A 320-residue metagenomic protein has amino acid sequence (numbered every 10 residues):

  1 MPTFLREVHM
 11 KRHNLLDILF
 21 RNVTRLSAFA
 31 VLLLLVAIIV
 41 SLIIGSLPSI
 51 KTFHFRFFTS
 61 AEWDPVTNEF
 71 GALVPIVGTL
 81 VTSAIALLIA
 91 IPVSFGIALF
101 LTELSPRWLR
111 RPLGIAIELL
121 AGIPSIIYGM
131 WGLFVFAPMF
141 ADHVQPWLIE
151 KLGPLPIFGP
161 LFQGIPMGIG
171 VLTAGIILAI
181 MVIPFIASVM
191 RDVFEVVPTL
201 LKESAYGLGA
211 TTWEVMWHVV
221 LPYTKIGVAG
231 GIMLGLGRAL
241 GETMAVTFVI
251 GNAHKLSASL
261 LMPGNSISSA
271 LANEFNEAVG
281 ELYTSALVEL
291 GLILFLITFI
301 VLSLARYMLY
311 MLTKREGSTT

Functional and structural regions predicted by a protein language model:
M1-A28, A305-T320: Transmembrane alpha-helical segments of polytopic membrane transport and secretion proteins
R6-V23, I43-A86, P106-R107, G164 (+1 more regions): Periplasmic/extracellular loop-to-transmembrane helix junction in inner-membrane transport proteins
T52-F70, Y128-A179: Membrane-interfacial helix termini and adjacent extracytoplasmic/periplasmic loops of multi-pass transporters
F70-F100, I232, L294: Transmembrane alpha-helix signature in integral membrane proteins
A86-I117, A305-K314: Transmembrane-helix boundary motif in ABC transporter permease subunits
I115-L119, I123, I127, I186-V197 (+2 more regions): Transmembrane alpha-helices
Q163, V246-F295: Interhelical loop and adjacent transmembrane-helix boundary motif in polytopic membrane transport permeases
R191-E195, T199, N273-T320: C-terminal transmembrane helix and the adjacent membrane-cytosol boundary/short C-terminal tail of inner/organellar
